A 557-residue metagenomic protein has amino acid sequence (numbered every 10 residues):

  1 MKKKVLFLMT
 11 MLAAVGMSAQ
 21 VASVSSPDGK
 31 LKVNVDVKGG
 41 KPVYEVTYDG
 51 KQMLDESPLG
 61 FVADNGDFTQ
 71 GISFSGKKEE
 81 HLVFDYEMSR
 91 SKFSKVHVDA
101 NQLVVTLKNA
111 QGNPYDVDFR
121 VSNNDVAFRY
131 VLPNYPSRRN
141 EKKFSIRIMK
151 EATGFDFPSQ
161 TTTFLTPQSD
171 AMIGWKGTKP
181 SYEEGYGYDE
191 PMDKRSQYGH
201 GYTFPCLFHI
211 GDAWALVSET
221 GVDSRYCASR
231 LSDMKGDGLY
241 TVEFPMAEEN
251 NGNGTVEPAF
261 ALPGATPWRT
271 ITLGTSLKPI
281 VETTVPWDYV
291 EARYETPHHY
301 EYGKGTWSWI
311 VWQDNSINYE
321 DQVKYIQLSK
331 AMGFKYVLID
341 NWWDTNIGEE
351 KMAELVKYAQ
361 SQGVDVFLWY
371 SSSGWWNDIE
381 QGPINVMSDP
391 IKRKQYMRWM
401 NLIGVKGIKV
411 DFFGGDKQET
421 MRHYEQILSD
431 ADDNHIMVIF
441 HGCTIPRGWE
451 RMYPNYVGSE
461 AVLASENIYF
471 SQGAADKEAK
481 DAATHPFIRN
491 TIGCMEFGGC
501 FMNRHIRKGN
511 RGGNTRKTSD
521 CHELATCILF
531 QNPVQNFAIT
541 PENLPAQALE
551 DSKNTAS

Functional and structural regions predicted by a protein language model:
M1-V21: Bacterial Sec-dependent N-terminal signal peptides
V21-E282: N-terminal accessory beta-strand-rich subdomains and adjacent acidic, glycine-rich linkers that precede catalytic cores
N109, V121-N123, S159, G274 (+5 more regions): Short, flexible loop/turn elements at secondary-structure junctions
Y130, S329, D411, V438 (+1 more regions): Conserved, mostly hydrophobic/aromatic
E257, A261-Y336: An acidic-aromatic substrate-binding cleft motif
K335, K406, Q535: Short acidic/polar active-site loop segments enriched in Thr and Asp
D340-K517: Aromatic- and carboxylate-enriched substrate-binding clefts and catalytic-loop regions of carbohydrate-active enzymes
H505-S557: Glycine-rich, aromatic-lined ligand/substrate-binding cores of catalytic and carbohydrate-binding domains
